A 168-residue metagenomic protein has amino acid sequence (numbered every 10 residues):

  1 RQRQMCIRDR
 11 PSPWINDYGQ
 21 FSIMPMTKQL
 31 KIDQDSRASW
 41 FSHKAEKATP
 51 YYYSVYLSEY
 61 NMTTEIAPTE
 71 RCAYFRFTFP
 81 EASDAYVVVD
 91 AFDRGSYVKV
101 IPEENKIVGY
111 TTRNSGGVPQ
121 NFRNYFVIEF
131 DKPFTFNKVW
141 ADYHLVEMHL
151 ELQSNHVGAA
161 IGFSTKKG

Functional and structural regions predicted by a protein language model:
R1-Q4, R8-K167: Accessory carbohydrate-recognition regions in carbohydrate-active enzymes
